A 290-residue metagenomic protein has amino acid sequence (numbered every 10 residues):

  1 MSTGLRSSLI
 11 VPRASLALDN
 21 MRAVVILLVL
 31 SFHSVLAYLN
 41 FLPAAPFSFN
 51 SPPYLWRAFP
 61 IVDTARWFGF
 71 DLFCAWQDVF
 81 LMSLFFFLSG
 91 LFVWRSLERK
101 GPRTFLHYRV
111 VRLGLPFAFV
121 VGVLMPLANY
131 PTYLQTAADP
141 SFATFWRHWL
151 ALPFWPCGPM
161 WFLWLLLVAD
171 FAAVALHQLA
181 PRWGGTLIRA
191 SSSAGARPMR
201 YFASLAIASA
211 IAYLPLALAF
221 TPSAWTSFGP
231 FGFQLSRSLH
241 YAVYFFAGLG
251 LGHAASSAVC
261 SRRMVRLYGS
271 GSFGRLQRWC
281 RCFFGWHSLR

Functional and structural regions predicted by a protein language model:
M1-R290: Alpha-helical transmembrane segments and their immediate juxtamembrane cytosolic regions
